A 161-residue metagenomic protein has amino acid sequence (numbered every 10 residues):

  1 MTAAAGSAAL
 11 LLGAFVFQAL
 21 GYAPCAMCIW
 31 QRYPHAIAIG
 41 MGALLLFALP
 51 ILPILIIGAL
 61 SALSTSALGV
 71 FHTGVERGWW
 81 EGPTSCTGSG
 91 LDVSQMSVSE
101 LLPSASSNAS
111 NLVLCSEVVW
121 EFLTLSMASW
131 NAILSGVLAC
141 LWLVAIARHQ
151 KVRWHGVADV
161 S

Functional and structural regions predicted by a protein language model:
M1-A5, F47-S66, C140: Interfacial segments of alpha-helical transmembrane regions
A4-A23, G42-L45, E76, S106-S107: Immediate flanking context of iron-sulfur cluster ligation sites
L12-Q18, S64-W79, V98: C-terminal TM-helix exit segments that contain a strictly Trp-centered aromatic cap at the helix terminus
Y22-I37: Loop-to-helix transition at the N-terminal end of transmembrane alpha-helices
A36-A48, G136-I146: Membrane-interfacial alpha-helical segments at the cytosolic side of multi-pass membrane proteins
R77-S126: Extracytosolic (periplasmic/ER-lumenal) interhelical loops and adjacent juxtamembrane/interface segments of multi-pass
L125-R153: Transmembrane alpha-helical segments in integral membrane proteins
K151-S161: Short, Lys/Arg-enriched, Gly/Pro-containing loop segments at transmembrane-helix junctions of multi-pass membrane
